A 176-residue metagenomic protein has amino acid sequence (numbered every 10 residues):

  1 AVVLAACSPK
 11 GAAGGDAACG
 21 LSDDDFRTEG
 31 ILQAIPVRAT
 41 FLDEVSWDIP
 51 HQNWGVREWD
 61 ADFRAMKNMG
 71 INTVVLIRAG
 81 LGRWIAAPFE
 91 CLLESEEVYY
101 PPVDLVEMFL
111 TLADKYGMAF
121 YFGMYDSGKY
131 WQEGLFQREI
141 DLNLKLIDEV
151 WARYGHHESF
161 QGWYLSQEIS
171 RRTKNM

Functional and structural regions predicted by a protein language model:
A5-A6: C-terminal motif of bacterial Sec signal peptides marking the signal peptidase cleavage site
A13-A18: Ser/Thr-rich, Pro/Gly/Ala-heavy low-complexity intrinsically disordered linkers and tails of secreted extracellular
C19-N72, I77: Boundary/entry segment of secreted carbohydrate-active catalytic domains
Q33-R38, G70-N72, Y116-F120, H156-Q161: Short, well-ordered coil/turn segments that N-cap beta-strands
D43-V56, P88-P101, Y130-D141, Y164-N175: The substrate-binding groove and active-site-proximal loops of carbohydrate-active enzymes, especially glycoside
V56-N68, N72-S127, M176: Aromatic-lined substrate-binding rim segments of carbohydrate-active enzymes
Y100-Y116, L135-G162: An active-site-proximal structural segment forming one wall of the substrate-binding cleft that immediately precedes
Y125-W131, L146-N175: Active-site groove signature of glycoside hydrolases
